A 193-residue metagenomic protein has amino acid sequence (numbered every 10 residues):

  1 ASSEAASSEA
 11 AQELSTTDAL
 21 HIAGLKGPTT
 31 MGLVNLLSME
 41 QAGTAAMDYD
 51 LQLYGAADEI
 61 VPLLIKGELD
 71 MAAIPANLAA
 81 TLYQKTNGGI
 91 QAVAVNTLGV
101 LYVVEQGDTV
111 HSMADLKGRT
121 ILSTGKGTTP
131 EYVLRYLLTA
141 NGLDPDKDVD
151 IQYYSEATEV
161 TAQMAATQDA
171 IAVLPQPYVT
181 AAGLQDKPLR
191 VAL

Functional and structural regions predicted by a protein language model:
S2-Q12: Intrinsically disordered, low-complexity serine/threonine-rich repeat tracts
A10-E156, A166-Q176, G183-L193: Short, glycine-/small- and polar/acidic-enriched structural segments that line small-molecule recognition paths
T161-M164: Rossmann-fold dinucleotide-binding core
